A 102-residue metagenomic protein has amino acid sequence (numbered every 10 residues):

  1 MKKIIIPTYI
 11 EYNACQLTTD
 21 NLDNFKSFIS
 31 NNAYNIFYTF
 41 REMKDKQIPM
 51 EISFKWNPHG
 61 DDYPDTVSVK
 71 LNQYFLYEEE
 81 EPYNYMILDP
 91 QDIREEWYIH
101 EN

Functional and structural regions predicted by a protein language model:
M1-Y74, E78: A motif-centric signal for short, conserved binding hotspots located in accessible loops or intrinsically disordered
Y63-N102: Short, compact, well-ordered microdomains
